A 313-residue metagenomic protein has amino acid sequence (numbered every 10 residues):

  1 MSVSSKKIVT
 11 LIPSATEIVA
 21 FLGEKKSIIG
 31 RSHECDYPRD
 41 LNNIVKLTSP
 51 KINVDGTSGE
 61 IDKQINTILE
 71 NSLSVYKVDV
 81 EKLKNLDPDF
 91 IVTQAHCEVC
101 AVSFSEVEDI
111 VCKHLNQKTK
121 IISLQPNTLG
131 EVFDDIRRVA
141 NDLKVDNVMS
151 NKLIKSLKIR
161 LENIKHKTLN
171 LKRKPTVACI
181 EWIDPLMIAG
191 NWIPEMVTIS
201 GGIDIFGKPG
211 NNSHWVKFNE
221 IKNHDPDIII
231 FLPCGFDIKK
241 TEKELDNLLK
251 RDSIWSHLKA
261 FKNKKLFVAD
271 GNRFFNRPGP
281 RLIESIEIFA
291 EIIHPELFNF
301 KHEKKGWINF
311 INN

Functional and structural regions predicted by a protein language model:
M1-N313: N-terminal ligand-binding lobe of clamshell/alpha-beta domains
